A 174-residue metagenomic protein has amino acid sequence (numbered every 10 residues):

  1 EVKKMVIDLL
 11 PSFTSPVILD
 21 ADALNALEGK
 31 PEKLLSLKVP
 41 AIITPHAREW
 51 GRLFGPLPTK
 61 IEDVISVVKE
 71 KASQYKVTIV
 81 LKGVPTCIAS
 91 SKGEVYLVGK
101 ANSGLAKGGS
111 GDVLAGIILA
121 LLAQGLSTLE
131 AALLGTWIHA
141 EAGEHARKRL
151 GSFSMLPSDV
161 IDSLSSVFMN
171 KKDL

Functional and structural regions predicted by a protein language model:
E1-K100, D173: Glycine-rich phosphate/dinucleotide-binding loop and adjoining beta-alpha-beta core of small-molecule
D20, D112, A131: Hydrophobic, well-ordered secondary-structure elements that form the walls of internal hydrophobic environments
F54, Y96, K107, T128-A132: Extended hydrophobic-aromatic, low-complexity segments
V64-S73, T128-A142, P157-S165: Short, well-structured alpha-helical segments that form the helix of a local strand-helix-strand
A101-I118, T128, F153: Short glycine/threonine-rich catalytic loop with a Thr-x-Gly-x-Asp
I118-A123, H139-A140: Interfacial segments of multi-pass membrane proteins
G143-L174: Charged C-terminal helix
